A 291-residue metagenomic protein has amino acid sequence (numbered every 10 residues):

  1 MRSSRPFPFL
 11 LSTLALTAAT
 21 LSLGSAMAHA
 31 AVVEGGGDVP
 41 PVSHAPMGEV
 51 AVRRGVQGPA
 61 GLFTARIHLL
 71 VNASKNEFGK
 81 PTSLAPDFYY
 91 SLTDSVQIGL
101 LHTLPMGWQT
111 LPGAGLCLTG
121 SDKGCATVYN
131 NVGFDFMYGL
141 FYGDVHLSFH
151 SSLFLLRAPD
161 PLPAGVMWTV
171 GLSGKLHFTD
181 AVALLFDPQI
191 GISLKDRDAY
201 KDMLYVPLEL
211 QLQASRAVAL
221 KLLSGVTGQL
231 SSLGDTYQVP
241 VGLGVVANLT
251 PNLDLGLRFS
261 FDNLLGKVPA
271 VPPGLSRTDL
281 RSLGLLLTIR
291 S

Functional and structural regions predicted by a protein language model:
M1-H44: Cleavable N-terminal export/targeting peptides
H29-K195, D202-S291: Transmembrane beta-barrel domains of Gram-negative outer membranes and organellar outer membranes
